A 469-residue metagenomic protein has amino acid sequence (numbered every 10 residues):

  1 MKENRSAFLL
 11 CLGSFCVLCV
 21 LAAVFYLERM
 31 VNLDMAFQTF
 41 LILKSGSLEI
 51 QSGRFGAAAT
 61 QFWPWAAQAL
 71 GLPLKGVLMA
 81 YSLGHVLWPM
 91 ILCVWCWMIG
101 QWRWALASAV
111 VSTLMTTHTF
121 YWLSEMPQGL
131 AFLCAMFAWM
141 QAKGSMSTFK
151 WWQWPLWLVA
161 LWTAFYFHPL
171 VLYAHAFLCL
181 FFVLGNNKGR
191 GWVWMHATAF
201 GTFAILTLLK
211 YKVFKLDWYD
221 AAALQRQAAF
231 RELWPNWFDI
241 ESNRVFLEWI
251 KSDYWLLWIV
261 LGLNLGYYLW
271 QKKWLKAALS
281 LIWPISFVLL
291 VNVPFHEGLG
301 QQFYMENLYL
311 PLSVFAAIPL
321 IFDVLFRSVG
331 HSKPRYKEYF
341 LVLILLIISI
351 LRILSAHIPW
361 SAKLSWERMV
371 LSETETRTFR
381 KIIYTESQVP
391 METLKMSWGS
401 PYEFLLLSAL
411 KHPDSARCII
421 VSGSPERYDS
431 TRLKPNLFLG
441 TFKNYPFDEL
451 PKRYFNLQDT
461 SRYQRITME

Functional and structural regions predicted by a protein language model:
M1-C19, V324-Y339: Start-transfer (signal-anchor) and selected internal transmembrane alpha helices of multi-pass inner/ER membrane
C19-H85, H118-P127, W162-L180, L184-G266 (+2 more regions): Transmembrane catalytic cores of multi-pass membrane glycosyltransferases and polysaccharide-assembly enzymes
L83-W104: Transmembrane-helix motifs of polytopic, lipid-linked glycan transferases
C93-V94, Y254-A277, A316-S328: Hydrophobic, aromatic-rich transmembrane alpha-helices and their immediate juxtamembrane boundary segments
W104-V110, F132-T163: Short hydrophobic alpha-helices at membrane interfaces in multi-pass membrane enzymes
K272-S286, D323-L354: Signature aromatic-anchored transmembrane alpha helix within multi-pass, membrane-resident enzymes that catalyze glycan
I344-C418, S422-R427, R432, P451-Y454: Membrane-embedded, lumen/periplasm-facing catalytic core of multi-pass transferases that use lipid-linked donors
I419, G423-E469: C-terminal luminal/periplasmic domains and tails of membrane-associated envelope-modifying transferases
